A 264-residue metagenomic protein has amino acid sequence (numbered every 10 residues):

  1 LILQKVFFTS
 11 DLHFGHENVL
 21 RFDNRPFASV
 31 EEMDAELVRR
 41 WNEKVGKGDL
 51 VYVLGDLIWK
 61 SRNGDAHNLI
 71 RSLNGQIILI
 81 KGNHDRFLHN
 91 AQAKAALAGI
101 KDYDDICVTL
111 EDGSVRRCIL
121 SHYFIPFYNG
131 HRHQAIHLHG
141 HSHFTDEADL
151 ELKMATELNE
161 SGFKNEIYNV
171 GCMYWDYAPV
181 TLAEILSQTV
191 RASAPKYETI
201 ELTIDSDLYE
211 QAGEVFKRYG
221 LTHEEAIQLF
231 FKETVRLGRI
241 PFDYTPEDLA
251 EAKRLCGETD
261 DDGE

Functional and structural regions predicted by a protein language model:
L1-A28, Y168-A194: Acidic, histidine-bearing metal-coordination/catalytic regions of metal-dependent phosphoesterases
L3, S114, E198: Exposed loop/turn and edge beta-strand positions of beta-sandwich/beta-sheet ligand-binding modules
K5-S10, F14-D105: Core catalytic region of metal-dependent phosphoesterases/phosphodiesterases, especially metallo-beta-lactamase-like
A95-S193: Conserved beta-sheet core of the metallophosphoesterase superfamily
P195-I204: Short Lys/Arg-rich basic patches
S206-E225, L229: Surface-exposed, Lys/Arg-rich phosphate-binding patches that contact polyanionic backbones
T222-D243: Short, basic amphipathic alpha-helical segments that act as recognition/interaction helices in nucleic-acid-binding
R236-E264: Short, positively charged interaction helices/loops
